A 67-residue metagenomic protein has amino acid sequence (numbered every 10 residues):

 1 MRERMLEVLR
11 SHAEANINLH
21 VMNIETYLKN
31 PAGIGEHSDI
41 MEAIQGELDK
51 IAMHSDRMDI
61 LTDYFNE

Functional and structural regions predicted by a protein language model:
M1-E67: Extended, charge-rich alpha-helical interface modules
